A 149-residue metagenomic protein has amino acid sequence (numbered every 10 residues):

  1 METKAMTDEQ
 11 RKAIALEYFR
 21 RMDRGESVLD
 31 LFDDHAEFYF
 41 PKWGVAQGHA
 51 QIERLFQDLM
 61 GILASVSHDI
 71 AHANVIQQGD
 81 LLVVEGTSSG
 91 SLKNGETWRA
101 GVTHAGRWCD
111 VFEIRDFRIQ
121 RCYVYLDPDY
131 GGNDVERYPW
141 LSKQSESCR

Functional and structural regions predicted by a protein language model:
M1-D30, W140-R149: Short, low-complexity N-terminal intrinsically disordered segments enriched in polar/charged residues
E9-L16, G25-L29, D33-G79: A solvent-exposed, acidic/Ser-Thr-rich amphipathic alpha-helical stretch
A50, N94-T97, Y130-R137: A short, polar/proline- and glycine-enriched secondary-structure boundary/capping micro-motif
I62-S65, G90-V102: Short, cysteine-centered beta-strand-loop-beta hairpins and adjacent loop/turn segments enriched in charged/polar
H68-I70, T103-C109: Short, surface-exposed coil-to-beta transition loops
Q77-L92: A short hydrophobic beta-strand element
Q120-R149: Low-complexity, intrinsically disordered terminal/linker segments enriched in charged and Gly/Pro repeats
